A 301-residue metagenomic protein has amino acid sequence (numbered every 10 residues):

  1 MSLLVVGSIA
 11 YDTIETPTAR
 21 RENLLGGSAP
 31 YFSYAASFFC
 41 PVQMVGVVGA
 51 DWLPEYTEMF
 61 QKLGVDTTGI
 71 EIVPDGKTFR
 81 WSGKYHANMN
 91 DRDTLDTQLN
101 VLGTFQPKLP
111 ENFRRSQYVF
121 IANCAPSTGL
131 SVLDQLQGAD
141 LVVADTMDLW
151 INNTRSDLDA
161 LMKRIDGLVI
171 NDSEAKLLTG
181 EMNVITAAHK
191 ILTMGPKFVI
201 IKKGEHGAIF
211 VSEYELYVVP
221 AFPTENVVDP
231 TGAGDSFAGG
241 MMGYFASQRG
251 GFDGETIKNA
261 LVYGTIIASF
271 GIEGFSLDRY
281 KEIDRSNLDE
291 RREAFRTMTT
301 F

Functional and structural regions predicted by a protein language model:
M1-L4: Extreme N-terminal starter segment of soluble prokaryotic enzymes
Y11-N23, F38-F120, D134-A139, D289-F301: Conserved N-terminal subdomain of the carbohydrate kinase-like
G27-S37, L133: Histidine-anchored nucleotide/phosphate-binding helix
Y34, R80-K84, G207-V211: Short beta-strand scaffold segments in enzyme catalytic cores
A36, N171, G234: Short, conserved phosphate/pyrophosphate- and ester-handling motifs at nucleotide-, phospho-/glycolipid
Y56-M59, T128-Q135, S156-A160: A short acidic, amphipathic alpha-helical/loop segment
G138-A139, D148-V218: Conserved phosphate/ATP/ADP-binding segment of small-molecule kinases
V184-F301: Conserved phosphate-binding/catalytic region of the ribokinase-like
